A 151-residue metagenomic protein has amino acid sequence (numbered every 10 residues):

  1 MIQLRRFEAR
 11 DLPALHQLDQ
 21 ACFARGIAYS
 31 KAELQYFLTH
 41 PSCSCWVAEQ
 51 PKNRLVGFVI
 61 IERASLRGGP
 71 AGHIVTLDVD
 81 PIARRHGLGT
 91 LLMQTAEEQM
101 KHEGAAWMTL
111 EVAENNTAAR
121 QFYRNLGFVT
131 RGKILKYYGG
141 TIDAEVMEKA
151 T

Functional and structural regions predicted by a protein language model:
I2, R6-I82, M93-T95, Q99 (+2 more regions): Acetyl-CoA-dependent GNAT
F23, F58, A83, F122 (+2 more regions): Conserved hydrophobic/aromatic "anchor" residues that stabilize well-ordered secondary structure elements
C45-W46, A106-T109, A113-R120, N125-L126 (+1 more regions): C-terminal "cap" of GNAT-fold acetyltransferases
T76, T90, T109: Ser/Thr-centric signal marking residues that sit in or immediately flank functional binding/regulatory motifs
V79, R85-E98, T117, Q121-N125: Conserved acetyl-CoA-binding loop-helix of GNAT-fold acetyltransferases
L88, A105, F128: Short phosphate-binding/catalytic loops that engage adenosine nucleotides
G132-I134: Beta-hairpin "wing" of winged helix-turn-helix
